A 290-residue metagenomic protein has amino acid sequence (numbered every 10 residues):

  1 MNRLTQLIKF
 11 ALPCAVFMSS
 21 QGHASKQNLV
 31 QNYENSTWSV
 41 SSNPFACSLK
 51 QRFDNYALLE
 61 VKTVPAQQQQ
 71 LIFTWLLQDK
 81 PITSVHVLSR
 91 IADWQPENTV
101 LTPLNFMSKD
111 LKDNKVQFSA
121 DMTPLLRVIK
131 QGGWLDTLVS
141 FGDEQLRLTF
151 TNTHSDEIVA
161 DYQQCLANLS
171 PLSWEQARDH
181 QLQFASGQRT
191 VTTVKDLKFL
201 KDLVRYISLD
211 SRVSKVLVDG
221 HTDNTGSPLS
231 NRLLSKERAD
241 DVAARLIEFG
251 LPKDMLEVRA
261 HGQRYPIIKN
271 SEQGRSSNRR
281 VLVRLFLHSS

Functional and structural regions predicted by a protein language model:
M1-A11: Bacterial N-terminal signal peptides that target proteins for export
S19-Q21: N-terminal signal peptide c-region/cleavage motif recognized by signal peptidases
H23-S173: N-terminal targeting leaders that direct proteins to extracytoplasmic destinations
D113-V116, A185-T193, P228-R232: Second-shell loop/turn segments in exported
P124, K195-D202, E237-D241: Extracytoplasmic/secreted proteins, especially bacterial periplasmic and envelope-associated proteins
G133-S214, H288-S290: Periplasmic peptidoglycan-binding/tethering modules of Gram-negative envelope proteins
T222-S290: Periplasmic OmpA-like peptidoglycan-binding domain that tethers envelope proteins to the cell wall
